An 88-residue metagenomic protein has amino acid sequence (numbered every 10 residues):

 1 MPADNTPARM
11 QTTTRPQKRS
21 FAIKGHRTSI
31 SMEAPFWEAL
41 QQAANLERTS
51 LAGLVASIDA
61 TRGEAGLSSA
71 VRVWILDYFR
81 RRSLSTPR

Functional and structural regions predicted by a protein language model:
M1-K24: A detector of short terminal or domain-flanking linear segments
K18-L76: Amphipathic, hydrophobic secondary-structure cores in small proteins
L76-R88: Short, solvent-exposed charged binding patches
